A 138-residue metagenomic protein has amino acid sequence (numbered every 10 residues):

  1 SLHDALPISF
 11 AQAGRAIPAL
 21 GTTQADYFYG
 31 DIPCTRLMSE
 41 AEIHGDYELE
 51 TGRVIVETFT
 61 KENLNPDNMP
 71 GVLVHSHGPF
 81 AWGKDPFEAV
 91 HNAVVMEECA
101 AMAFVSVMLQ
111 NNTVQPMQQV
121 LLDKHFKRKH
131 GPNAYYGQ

Functional and structural regions predicted by a protein language model:
S1, A5-Q138: Glycine-rich flexible loops
